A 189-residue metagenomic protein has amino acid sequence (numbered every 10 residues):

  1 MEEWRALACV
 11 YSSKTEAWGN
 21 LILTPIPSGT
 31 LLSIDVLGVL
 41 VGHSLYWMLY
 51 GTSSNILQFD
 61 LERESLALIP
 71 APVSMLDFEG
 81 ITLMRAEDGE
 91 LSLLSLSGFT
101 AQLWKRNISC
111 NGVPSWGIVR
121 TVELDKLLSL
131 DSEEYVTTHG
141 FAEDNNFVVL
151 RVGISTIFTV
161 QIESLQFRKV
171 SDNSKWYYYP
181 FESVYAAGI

Functional and structural regions predicted by a protein language model:
M1-I189: Short, conserved recognition motifs on repeat-domain binding surfaces
